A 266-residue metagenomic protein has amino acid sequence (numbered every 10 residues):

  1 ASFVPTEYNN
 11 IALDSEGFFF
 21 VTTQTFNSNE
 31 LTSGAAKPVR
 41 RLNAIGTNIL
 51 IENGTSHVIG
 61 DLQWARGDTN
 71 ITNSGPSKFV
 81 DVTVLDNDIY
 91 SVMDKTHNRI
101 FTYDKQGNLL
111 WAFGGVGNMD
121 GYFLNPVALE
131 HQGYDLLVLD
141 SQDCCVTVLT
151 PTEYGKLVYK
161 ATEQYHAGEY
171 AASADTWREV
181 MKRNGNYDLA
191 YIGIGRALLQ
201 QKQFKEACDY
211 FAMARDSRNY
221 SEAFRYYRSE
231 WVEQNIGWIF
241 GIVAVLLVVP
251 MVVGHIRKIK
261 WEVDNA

Functional and structural regions predicted by a protein language model:
A1-F204, S221-A266: Eukaryotic scaffold repeat domains enriched in small/polar residues
K182, R215-D216: Amphipathic alpha-helical segments of tetratricopeptide repeats
